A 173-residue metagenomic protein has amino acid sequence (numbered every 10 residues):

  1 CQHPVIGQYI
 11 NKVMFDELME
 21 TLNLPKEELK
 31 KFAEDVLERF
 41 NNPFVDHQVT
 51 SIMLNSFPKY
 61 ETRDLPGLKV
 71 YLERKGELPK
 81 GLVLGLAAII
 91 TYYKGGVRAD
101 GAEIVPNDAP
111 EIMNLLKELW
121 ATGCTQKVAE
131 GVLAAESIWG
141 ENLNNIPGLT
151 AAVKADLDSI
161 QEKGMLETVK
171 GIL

Functional and structural regions predicted by a protein language model:
C1-L173: Non-transmembrane, aqueous-exposed alpha-helical and coiled segments at domain scale
